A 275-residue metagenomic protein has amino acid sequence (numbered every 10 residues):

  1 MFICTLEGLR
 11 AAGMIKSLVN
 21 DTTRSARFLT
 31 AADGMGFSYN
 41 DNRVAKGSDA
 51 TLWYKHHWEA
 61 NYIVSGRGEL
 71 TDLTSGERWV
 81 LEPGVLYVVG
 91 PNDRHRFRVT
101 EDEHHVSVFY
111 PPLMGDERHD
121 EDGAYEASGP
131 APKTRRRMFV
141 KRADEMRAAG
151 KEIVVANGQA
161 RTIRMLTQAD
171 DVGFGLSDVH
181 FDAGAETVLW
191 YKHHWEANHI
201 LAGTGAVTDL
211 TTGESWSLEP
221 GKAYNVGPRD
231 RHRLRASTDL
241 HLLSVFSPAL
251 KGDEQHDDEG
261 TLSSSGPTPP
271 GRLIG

Functional and structural regions predicted by a protein language model:
M1-S38, K46, T51, R118-F174 (+1 more regions): A short, N-terminal "cap"/entry segment at the start of jelly-roll beta-barrel domains of the cupin/DSBH fold
R24, S38-K55, G175-K192: Conserved short histidine dyad/triad with adjacent acidic residue
R43, Y54-L70, H180, Y191-V207 (+1 more regions): Short, conserved beta-strand element in jelly-roll/cupin
A60, V88, D102-E117, N225 (+1 more regions): A short hydrophobic beta-strand segment most commonly corresponding to one strand of the jelly-roll/cupin
V64-S65, E82, E101, L201-A202 (+2 more regions): A cytosolic small-molecule/anion-sensing beta-strand core signal
R67-E69, R94, H104, T204-A206 (+2 more regions): Structural motif
S75-N92, T212-R229: Short acidic-glycine-tyrosine-enriched beta hairpin
